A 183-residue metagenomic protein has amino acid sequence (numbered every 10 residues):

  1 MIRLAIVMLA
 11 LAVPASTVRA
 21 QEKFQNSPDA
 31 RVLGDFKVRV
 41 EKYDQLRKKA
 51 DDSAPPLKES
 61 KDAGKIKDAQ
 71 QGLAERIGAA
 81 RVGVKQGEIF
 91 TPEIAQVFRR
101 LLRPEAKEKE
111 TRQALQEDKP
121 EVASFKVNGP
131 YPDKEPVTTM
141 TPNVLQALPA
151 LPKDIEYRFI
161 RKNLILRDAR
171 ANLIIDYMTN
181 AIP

Functional and structural regions predicted by a protein language model:
M1-I2: N-terminal secretory signal peptides that target proteins for export/translocation
A5-P14: Bacterial N-terminal signal peptides
V7, K42, K49-D52, P56 (+5 more regions): A generic structural micro-environment signature that highlights single residues at secondary-structure boundaries
S16-A20: Sec/Tat signal peptide C-region and signal peptidase I cleavage site
E22-S27: N-terminal propeptides/low-complexity segments immediately following signal peptides in secreted or periplasmic proteins
D29, L33-F90: Early exported N-terminus immediately downstream of N-terminal targeting peptides
Q70-M140: Mid-length scaffold segments of soluble, non-membrane domains
R112-P183: Amphipathic, charged alpha-helical segments and their helix-to-coil junctions in extracytoplasmic/peripheral assemblies
